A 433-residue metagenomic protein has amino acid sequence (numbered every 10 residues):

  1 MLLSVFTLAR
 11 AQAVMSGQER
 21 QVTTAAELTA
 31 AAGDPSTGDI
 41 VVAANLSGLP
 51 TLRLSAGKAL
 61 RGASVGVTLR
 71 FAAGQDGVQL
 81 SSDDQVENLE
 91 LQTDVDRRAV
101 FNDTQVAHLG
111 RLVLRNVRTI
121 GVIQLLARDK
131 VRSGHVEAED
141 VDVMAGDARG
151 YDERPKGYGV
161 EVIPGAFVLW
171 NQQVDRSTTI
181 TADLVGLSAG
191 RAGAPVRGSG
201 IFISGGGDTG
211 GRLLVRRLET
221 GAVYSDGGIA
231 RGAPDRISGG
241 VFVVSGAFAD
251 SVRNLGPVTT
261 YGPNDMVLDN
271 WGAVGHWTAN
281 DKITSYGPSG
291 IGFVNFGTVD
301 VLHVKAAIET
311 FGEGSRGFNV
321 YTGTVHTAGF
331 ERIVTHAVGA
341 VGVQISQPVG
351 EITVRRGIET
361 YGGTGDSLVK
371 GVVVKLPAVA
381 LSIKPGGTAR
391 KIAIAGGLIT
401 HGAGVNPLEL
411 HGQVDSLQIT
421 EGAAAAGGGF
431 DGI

Functional and structural regions predicted by a protein language model:
M1-V5: Bacterial N-terminal signal peptides
F6-A11: N-terminal signal peptide c-region/cleavage motif recognized by signal peptidases
V14-A43, S47: Acidic Gly/Asp/Thr-rich repetitive segments characteristic of extracellular carbohydrate-active and adhesion proteins
G33-P35, S47-R61, T68-R111, G121-R132 (+1 more regions): Extracellular beta-strand-rich solenoid/capping regions of secreted or surface-exposed proteins that bind or remodel
V65-A72, E87-A99, L114-V122, E139-P164 (+9 more regions): Beta-strand-rich solenoid/repeat architectures in extracellular/passenger domains of polysaccharide-targeting enzymes
G205, G240, M266-D269, I291-F293 (+4 more regions): Structural detector for internal amphipathic alpha-helices that build alpha-solenoid repeat scaffolds
